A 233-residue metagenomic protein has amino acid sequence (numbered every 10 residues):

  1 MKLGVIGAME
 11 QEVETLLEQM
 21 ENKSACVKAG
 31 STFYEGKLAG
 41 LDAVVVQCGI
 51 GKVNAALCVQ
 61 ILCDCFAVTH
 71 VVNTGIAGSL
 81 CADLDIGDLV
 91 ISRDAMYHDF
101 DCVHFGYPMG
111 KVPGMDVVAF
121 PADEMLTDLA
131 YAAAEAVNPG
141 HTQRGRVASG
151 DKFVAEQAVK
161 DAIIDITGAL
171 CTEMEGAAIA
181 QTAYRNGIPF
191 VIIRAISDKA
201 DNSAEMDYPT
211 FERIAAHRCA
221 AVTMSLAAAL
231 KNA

Functional and structural regions predicted by a protein language model:
M1-F66: N-terminal short beta-loop-beta anion/metal-coordinating cradle
C58, L62, D128-A133, H217-L226: Short, well-ordered amphipathic alpha-helical segments that serve as non-catalytic structural scaffolds within diverse
I61-C65, D83-L84, Q181-P189: Alpha-helix C-terminal capping segments
L80-I166: Mid-sequence, gly/pro-rich, charge-dense loop/helix-turn segments that line enzyme active sites
K152-I192, S197-K199, E205: A C-terminal functional module that forms or caps the active site or interfaces directly with catalytic machinery
A200-A233: His/Asp/Glu-rich mid-to-C-terminal helical/loop segments that flank catalytic regions of hydrolases
